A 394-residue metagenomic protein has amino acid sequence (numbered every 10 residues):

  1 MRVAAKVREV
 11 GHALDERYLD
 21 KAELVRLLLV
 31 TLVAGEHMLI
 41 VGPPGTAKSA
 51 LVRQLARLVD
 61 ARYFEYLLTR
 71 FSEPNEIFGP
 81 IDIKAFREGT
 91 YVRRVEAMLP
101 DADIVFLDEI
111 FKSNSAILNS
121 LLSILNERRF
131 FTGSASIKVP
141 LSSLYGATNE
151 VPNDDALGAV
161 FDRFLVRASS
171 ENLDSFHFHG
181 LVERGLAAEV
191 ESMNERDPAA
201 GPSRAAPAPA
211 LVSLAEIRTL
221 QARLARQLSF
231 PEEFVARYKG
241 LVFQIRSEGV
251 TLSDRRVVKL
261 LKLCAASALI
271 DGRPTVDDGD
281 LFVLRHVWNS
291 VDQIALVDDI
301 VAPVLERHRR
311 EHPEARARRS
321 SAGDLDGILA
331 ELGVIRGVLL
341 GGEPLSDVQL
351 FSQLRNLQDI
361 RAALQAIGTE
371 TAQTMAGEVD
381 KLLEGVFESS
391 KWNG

Functional and structural regions predicted by a protein language model:
R2-P43: Pre-Walker A (pre-P-loop) alpha-helix and adjacent loop at the N terminus of AAA/AAA+ ATPase modules, a conserved
D20, L28, I40, S49 (+6 more regions): Conserved RecA-like P-loop NTPase ATPase core
L27-V30, I83-V105: Conserved alpha-helical scaffold flanking the Walker A/P-loop in AAA+ ATPase domains
L29-R70: Walker A/P-loop
S72-E88: Conserved NTP-binding/hydrolysis module of P-loop NTPases
K84-T90, I104-S120, L125-L211: Canonical AAA+ ATPase core
E189-D298: Basic, amphipathic alpha-helical bundle interface domains used for macromolecular binding and assembly
S247, L269-G394: C-terminal engagement/docking regions of AAA+ P-loop ATPases
